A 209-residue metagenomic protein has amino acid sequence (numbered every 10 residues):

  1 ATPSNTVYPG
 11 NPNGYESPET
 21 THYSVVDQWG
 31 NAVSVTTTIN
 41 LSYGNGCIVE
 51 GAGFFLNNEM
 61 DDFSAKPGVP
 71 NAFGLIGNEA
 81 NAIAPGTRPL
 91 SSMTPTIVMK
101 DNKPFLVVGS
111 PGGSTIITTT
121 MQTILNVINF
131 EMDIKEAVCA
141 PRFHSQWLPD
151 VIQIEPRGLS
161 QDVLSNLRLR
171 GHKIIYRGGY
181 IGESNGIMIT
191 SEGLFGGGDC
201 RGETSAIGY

Functional and structural regions predicted by a protein language model:
A1-S17, W29, D62, A82-S92 (+3 more regions): C-terminal catalytic domains of large/alpha subunits in multi-subunit enzymes
A1-T38, G51-A52, E59, K66-P70 (+2 more regions): Internal maturation/activation junctions in enzymes
N40-S42, G112-G113: A short acidic/small-residue loop/turn micro-motif
S42-F55, T118-Q122: A short, polar/charged loop-to-alpha-helix boundary motif
G44-N45, A65-K66, I116-T118, D162-V163: Extracytoplasmic/secreted cell-surface and envelope-processing proteins
E50-G53, G74, T123-N126, I154-R157: Short, charged/polar low-complexity linear motifs in solvent-exposed/disordered segments
F54-A82, T96, P104-F105, T115 (+1 more regions): Signal/transit-peptide handling
G113-M121, I134: Short, charged, low-complexity patches
